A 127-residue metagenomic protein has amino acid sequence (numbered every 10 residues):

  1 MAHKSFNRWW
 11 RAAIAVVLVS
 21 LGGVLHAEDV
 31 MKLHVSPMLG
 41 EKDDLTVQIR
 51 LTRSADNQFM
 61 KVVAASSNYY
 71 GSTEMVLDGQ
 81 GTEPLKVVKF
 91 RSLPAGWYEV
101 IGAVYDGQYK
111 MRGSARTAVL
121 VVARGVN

Functional and structural regions predicted by a protein language model:
A2-I14: Bacterial N-terminal signal peptides that target proteins for export
A27-V88, E99-Y105: Contiguous segments within soluble domain cores/interaction surfaces
K89-P94: Short, flexible loop/turn segments at beta-strand junctions in immunoglobulin-like and fibronectin type III
Y105-A115: Short acidic/polar inter-strand loop motif in beta-rich domains
V121-N127: Low-complexity, Pro/Ser/Thr- and charge-rich linker/hinge segments at domain boundaries
